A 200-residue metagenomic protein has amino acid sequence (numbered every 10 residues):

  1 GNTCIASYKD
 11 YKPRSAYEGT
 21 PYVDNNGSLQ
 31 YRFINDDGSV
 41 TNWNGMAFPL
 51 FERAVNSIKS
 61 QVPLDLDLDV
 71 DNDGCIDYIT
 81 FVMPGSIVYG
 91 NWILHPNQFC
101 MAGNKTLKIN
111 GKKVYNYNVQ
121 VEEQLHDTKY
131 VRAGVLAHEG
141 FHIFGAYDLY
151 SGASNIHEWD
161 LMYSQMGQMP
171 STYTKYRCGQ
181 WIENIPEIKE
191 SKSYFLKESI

Functional and structural regions predicted by a protein language model:
G1-K112: Active-site-proximal segments of metallohydrolase catalytic domains
Y78, P84-I200: Extracellular hydrolytic enzyme modules, especially secreted metalloproteases of the metzincin/thermolysin-like class
